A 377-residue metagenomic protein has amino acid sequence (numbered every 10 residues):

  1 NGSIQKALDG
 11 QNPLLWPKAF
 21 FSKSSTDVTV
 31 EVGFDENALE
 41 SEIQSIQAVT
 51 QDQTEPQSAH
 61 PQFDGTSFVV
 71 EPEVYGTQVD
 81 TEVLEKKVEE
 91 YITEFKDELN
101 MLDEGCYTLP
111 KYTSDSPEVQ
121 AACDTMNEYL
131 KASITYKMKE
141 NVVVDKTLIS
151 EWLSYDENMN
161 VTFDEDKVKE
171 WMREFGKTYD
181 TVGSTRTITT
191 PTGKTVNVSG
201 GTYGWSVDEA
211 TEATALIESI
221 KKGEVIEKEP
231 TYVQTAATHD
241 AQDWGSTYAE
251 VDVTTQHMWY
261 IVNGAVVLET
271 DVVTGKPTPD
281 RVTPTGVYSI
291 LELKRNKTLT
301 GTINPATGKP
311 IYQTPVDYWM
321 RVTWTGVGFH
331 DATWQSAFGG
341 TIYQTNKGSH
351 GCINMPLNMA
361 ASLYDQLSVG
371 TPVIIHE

Functional and structural regions predicted by a protein language model:
N1-T314, Y318, Q335, L367-V369 (+1 more regions): Surface-exposed, secretory/extracytoplasmic low-complexity segments enriched in Ser/Thr/Asn/Gly/Pro
Y318-Q366, P372-I374: Active-site scaffold segments
